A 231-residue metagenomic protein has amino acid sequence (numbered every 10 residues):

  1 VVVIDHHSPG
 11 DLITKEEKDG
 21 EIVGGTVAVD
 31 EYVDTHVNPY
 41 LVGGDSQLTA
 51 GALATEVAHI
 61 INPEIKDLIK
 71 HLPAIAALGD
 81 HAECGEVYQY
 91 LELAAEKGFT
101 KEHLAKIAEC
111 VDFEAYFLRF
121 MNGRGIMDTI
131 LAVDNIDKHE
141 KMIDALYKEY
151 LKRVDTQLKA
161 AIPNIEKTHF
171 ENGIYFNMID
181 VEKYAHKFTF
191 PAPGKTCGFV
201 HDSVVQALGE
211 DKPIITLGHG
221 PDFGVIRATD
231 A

Functional and structural regions predicted by a protein language model:
V1-F113, K141-P163, K167-A231: Replace "Mg2+/Mn2+-dependent" with "divalent metal-dependent
L118, R124-Y150: Interdomain hinge/lid region at the active-site interface of Rossmann-like NAD(P)-dependent oxidoreductases
